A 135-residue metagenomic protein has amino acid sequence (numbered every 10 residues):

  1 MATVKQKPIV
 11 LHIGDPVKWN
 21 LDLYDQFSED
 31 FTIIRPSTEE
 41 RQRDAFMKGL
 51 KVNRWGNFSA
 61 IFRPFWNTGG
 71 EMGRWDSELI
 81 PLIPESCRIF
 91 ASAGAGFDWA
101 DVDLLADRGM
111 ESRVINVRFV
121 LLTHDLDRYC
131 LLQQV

Functional and structural regions predicted by a protein language model:
M1-G69: N-terminal glycine-/charge-rich "phosphate-binding" loop or analogous flexible N-terminal tail
G56-V135: Phosphate/diphosphate ligand-binding glycine-rich loop within oxidoreductases
